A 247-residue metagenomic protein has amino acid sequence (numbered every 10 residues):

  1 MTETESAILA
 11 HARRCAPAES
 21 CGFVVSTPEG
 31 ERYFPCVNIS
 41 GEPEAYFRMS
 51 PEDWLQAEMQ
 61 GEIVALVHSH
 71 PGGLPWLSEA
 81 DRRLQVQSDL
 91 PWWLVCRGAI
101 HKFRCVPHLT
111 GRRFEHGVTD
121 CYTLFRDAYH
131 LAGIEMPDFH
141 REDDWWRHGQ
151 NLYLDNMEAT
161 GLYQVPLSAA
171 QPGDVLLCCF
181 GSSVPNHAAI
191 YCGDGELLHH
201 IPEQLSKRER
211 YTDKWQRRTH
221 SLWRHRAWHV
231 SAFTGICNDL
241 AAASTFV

Functional and structural regions predicted by a protein language model:
M1-A65, P71-R104: Conserved beta-strand-loop surface patch within small alpha/beta domains used for substrate/adaptor or ligand engagement
E58-L74, H199, L205-S206, R210-S221: Extended, compositionally biased flexible segments
T110-E115: Second-shell loop/turn segments in exported
H116-A132: Active-site nucleophilic cysteine motif
M136-R141: Surface-exposed patches in mature extracellular/periplasmic domains of secreted proteins
E142-S206, T212: ...with weaker cross-activation on analogous glycine-rich loops/strands in unrelated enzymes
E209-V247: Glycine- and charge-enriched low-complexity intrinsically disordered segments
